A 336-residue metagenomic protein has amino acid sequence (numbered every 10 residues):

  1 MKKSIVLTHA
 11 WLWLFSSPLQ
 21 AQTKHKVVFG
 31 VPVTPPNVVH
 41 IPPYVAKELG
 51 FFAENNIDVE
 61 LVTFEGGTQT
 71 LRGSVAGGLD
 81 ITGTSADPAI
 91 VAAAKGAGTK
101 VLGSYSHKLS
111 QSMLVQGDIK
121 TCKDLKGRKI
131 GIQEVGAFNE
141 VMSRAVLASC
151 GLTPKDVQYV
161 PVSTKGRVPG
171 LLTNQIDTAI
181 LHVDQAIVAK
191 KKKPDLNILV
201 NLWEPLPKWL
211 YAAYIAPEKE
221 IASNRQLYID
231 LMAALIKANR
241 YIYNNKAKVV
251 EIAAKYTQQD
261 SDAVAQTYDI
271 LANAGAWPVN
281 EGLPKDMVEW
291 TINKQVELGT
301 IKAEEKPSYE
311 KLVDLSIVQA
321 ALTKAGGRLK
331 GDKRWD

Functional and structural regions predicted by a protein language model:
M1-L7: Bacterial N-terminal signal peptides that target proteins for export
T8-S16: Bacterial N-terminal signal peptides
S17-A21: Sec/Tat signal peptide C-region and signal peptidase I cleavage site
Q22-S163, R167-T173, D177-V183, I198-L202 (+2 more regions): Short, glycine-/small- and polar/acidic-enriched structural segments that line small-molecule recognition paths
L79, T173-I176, L271-D286, V318-A325: Short amphipathic alpha-helical segments at helix boundaries and their inter-helical linkers
V160, G166-T257: Pocket-lining segment of extracytoplasmic ligand-binding domains
A222-E305: Secondary-structure end/capping motifs
N293-D336: Conserved C-terminal helix/tail region of periplasmic/extracytoplasmic solute-binding proteins
